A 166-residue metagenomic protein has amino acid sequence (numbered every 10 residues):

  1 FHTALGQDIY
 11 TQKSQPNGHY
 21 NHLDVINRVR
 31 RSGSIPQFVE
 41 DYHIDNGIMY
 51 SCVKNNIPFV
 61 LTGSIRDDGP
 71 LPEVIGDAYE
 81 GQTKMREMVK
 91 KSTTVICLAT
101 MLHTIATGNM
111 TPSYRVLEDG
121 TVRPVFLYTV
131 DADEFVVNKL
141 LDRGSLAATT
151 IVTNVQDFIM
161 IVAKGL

Functional and structural regions predicted by a protein language model:
F1-T11: Terminal amphipathic helices with adjacent charged low-complexity linkers/tails
Y10-V95, T100-L166: C-terminal functional extensions of proteins
